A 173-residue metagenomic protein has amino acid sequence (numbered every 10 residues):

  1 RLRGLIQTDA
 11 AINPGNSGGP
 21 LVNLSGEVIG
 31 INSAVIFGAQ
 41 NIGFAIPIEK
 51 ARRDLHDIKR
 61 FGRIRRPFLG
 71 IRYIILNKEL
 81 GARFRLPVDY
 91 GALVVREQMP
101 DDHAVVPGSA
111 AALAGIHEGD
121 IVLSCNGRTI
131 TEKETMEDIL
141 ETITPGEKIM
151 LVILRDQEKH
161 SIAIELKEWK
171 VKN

Functional and structural regions predicted by a protein language model:
L2-G4, A10-P14, L113, I143: Short loop/turn motifs at secondary-structure junctions and domain boundaries
G4, I42, H160-I162: Short beta-strand segments
Q7, S17, E27, K50 (+1 more regions): Residue-level recognition of oxygen-bearing side chains
A11-I31, A110, V122: Catalytic nucleophile loop of clan PA
P14, F37, R155-Q157: A generic beta-sheet turn/junction motif
G15, L24, I31-A34, I74-L76 (+2 more regions): Residue-level recognition of beta-strand microenvironments
E27-R66: C-terminal subregion of chymotrypsin/trypsin-like serine protease catalytic domains
R53-N173: C-terminal recognition in membrane/secretory proteostasis and scaffolding
